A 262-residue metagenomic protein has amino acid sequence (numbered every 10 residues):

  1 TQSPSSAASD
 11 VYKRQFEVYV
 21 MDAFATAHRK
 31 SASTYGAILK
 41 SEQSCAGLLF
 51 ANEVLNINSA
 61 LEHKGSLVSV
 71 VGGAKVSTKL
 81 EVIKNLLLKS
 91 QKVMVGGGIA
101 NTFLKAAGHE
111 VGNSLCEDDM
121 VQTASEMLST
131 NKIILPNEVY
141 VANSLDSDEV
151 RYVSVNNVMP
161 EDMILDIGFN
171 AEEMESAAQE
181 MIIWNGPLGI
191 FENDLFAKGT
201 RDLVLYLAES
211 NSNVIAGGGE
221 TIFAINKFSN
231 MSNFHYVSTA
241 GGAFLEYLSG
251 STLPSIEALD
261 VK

Functional and structural regions predicted by a protein language model:
T1-A8, Y12: Single conserved hydrophobic/aromatic residue that forms the stacking wall/gate of nucleotide- or nucleobase-binding
S9, F196-L205: Charged helix-capping and loop-helix junction motifs
F16-L86: Anion-binding alpha/beta catalytic cores of soluble intermediary-metabolism enzymes, centered on
Y19-A23, A27, F50, S69-V71 (+5 more regions): General beta-strand structural signal in soluble alpha/beta enzymes
G65, S114-L115, N131-M181, P187-D194: Active-site rim loops that border cofactor/substrate pockets in soluble metabolic enzymes
A74-N137: Acidic, glycine-rich loop-and-beta core segments that form the ion-binding/anion-interacting portion of active sites
G112, D118-A124, G219-K262: C-terminal functional extensions of proteins
T130-N131, E209-N213: A short helix->loop->beta-strand "cap" motif at the edges of active sites that frequently abuts
